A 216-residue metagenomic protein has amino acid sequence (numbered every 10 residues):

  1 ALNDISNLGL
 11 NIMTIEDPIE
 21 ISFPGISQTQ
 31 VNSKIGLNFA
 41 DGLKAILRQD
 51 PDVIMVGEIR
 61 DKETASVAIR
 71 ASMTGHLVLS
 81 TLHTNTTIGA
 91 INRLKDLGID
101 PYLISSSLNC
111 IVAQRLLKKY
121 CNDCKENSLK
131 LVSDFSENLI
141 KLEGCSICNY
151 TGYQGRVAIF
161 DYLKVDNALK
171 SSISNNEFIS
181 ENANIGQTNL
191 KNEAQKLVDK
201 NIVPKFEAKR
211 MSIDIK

Functional and structural regions predicted by a protein language model:
A1-K216: Short, flexible helix-loop junctions that flank or precede catalytic/ligand sites
